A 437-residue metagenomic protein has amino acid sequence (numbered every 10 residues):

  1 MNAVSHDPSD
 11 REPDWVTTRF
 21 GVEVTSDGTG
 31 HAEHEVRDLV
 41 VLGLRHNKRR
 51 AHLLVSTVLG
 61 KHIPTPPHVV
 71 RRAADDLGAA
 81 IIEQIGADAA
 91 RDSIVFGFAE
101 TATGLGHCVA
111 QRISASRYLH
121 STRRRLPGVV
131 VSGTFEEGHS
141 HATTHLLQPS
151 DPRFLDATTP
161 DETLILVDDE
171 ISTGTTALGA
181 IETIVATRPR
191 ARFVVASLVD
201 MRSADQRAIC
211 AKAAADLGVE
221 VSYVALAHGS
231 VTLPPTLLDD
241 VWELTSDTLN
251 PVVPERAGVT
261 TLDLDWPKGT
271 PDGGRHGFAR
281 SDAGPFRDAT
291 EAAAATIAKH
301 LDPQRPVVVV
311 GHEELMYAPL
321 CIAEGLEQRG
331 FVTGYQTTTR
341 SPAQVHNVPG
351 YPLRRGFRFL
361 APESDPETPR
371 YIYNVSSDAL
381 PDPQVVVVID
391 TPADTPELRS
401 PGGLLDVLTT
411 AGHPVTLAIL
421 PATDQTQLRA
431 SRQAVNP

Functional and structural regions predicted by a protein language model:
M1-P437: PRPP-associated nucleotide enzymes
